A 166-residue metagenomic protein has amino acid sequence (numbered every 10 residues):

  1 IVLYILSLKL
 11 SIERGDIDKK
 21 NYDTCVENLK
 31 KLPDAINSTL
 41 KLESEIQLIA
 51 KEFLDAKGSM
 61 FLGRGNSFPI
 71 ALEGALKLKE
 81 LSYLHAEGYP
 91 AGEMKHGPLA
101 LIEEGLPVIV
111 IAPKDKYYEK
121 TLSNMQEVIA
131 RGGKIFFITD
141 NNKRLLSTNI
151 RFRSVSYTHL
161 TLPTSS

Functional and structural regions predicted by a protein language model:
I1-K31, R64, I111-V155: Glycine-rich phosphate-binding loops that contact phosphosugars or nucleotide phosphates
I1-P107: Active-site phosphate/pyrophosphate-binding segments
I12, L84, K134, T164-S165: A very general structural signal that marks isolated residues within well-ordered alpha-helical segments
E93-E127, L160: Glycine-rich, anion-gripping cofactor-binding loops and their flanking helix/strand elements in enzyme active sites
T158-T164: Conserved small/polar residues in nucleotide/adenosyl-binding loops
